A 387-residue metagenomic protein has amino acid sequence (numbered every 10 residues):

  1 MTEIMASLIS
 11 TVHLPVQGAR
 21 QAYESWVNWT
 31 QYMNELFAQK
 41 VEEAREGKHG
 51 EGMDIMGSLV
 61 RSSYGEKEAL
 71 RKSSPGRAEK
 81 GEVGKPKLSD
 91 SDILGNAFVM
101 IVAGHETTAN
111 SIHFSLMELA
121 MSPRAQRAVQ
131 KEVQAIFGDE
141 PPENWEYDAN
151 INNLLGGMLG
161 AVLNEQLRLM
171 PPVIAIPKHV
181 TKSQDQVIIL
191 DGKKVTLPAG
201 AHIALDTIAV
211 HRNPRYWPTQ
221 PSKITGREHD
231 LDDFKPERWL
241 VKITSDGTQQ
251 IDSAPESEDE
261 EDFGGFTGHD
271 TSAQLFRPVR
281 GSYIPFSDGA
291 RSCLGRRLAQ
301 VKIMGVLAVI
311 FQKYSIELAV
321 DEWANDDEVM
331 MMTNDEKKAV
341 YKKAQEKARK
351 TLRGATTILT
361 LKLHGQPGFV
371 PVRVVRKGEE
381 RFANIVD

Functional and structural regions predicted by a protein language model:
M1-Q39, G138, P371-R373: Cytochrome P450 catalytic-domain helical core, especially the substrate-recognition surface and oxygen-activation
V12-Y32, E51, K87, D148-A161 (+2 more regions): Cytochrome P450
W26-S111, E261-D270: Conserved cytochrome P450 catalytic core segment spanning the I/J/K helices
G50-M53, M121-V173, P198-A199, H229-D230 (+2 more regions): Cytochrome P450 I-helix active-site segment
D92-H113, L190-K193, P198, H202 (+2 more regions): C-terminal, well-structured subdomains that either form a transmembrane helix-short loop-helix hairpin in multi-pass
P123-R127, S253, P278-S282, D288 (+2 more regions): Cytochrome P450 heme-binding "Cys pocket" and the immediately downstream C-terminal segment
L205-A273: Conserved cytochrome P450 K-helix/beta-meander segment immediately N-terminal to the heme-binding cysteine loop
G365-D387: C-terminal helix/juxtamembrane-tail motif
